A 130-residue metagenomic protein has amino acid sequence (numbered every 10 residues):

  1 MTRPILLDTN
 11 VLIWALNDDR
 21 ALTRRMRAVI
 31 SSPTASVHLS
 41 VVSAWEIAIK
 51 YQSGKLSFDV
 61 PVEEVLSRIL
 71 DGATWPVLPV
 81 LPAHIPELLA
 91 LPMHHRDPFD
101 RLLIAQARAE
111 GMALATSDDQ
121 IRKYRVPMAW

Functional and structural regions predicted by a protein language model:
M1-L39, S53-R68, E110, D119-K123: Short, well-structured N-terminal submotif of metal-dependent ribonuclease cores
D8-N10, I47, L88, A107: Generic structural signal for small/hydrophobic residues in well-ordered secondary structure, especially within
D8-T9, S43, L81, S117: A secondary-structure boundary/capping signal
V41-I49: Short, conserved active-site loops that position catalytic residues or coordinate cofactors/metal ions across diverse
S57-E63, S67, D71-S117, W130: Active-site neighborhoods of divalent-metal-dependent phosphate/nucleic-acid chemistry enzymes
